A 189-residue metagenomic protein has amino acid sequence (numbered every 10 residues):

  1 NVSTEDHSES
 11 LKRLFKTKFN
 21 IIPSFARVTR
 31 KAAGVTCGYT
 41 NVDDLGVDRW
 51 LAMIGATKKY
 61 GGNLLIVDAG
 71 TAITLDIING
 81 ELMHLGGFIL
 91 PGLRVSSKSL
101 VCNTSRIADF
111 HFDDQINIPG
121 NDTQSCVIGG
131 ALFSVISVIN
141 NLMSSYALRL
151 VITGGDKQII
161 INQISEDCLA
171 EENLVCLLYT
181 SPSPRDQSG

Functional and structural regions predicted by a protein language model:
N1-S10, L14, R94, S99 (+4 more regions): N-terminal phosphate-binding loop and adjacent alpha-helix
N1-S3, S24, L148-G155: Short glycine-rich phosphate-binding loop at a beta-alpha junction
V2-G61, I164-L178: Glycine-rich phosphate-binding loop and adjoining helix at the ATP-binding site of ATP-dependent phosphoryl-transfer
L45-V47, A52, K58-G61, L85-S125: Glycine-rich phosphate-binding loop plus the immediately following alpha-helix
A56, N63-E81, L100: Gly/Thr-rich phosphate-binding beta-strand-loop-beta motif of the actin/hexokinase/Hsp70
L75-D76, I159-N162: Short active-site-adjacent structural elements
Q115-R149, D156-I160, D167-L169: Adenine-nucleotide phosphate-binding core of ATP-dependent small-molecule kinases
T180-D186: Conserved small/polar residues in nucleotide/adenosyl-binding loops
